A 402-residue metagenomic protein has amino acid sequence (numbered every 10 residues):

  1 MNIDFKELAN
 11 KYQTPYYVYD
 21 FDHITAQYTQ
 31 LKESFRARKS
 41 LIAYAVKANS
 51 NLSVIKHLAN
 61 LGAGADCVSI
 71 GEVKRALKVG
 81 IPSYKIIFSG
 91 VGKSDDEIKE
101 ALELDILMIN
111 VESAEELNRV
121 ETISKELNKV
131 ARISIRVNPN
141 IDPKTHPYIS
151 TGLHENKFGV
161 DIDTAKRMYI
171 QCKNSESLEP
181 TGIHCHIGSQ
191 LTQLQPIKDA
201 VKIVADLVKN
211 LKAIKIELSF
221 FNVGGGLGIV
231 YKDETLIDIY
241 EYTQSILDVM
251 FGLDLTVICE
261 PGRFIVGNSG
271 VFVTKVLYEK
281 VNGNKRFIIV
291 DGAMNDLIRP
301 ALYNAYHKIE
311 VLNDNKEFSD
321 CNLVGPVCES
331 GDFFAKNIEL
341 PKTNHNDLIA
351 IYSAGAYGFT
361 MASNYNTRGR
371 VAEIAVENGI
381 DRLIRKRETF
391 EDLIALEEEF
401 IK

Functional and structural regions predicted by a protein language model:
M1-A131, I170, S175-E179, D206-A213 (+2 more regions): A charged N-terminal "starter" segment
I3, A9, S245, D254-K402: Charged (often Lys/Glu-rich) extended helix/loop segments that serve as interaction or gating elements
I24, K47, S69, A101 (+7 more regions): Conserved, mostly hydrophobic/aromatic
K39-A43, G62-G64, S83-I87, M108 (+7 more regions): Structural preference for beta-strand elements that scaffold enzyme active sites
V46-S50, G71-E72, G92-K93, S113-E115 (+5 more regions): Active-site-proximal loop/turn and secondary-structure-junction residues that shape catalytic pockets, frequently
S50-S53, R75, D142-P143, S189-Q193 (+5 more regions): Flexible loop/turn segments at secondary-structure boundaries
I55, K78, I98-E103, V120-I123 (+6 more regions): Short acidic, glycine/serine/threonine-rich loops at helix termini
N140-Y278, R368, E377: Active-site loop/helix belt of alpha/beta enzymes
